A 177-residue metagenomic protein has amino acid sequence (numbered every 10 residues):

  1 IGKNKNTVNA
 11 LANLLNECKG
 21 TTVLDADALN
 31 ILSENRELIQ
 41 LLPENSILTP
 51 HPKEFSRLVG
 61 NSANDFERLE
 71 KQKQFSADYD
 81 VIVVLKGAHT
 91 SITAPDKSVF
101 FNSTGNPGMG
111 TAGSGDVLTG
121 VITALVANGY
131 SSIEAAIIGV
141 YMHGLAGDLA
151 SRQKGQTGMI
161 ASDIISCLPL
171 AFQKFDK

Functional and structural regions predicted by a protein language model:
I1-T104: Glycine-rich phosphate/dinucleotide-binding loop and adjoining beta-alpha-beta core of small-molecule
L24, V83, F101-A112, D116-G120 (+1 more regions): Short glycine- and Lys/Arg-enriched binding-loop motifs that mark or flank ligand-binding interfaces
F55-V59, S103-M109, T119, T123 (+1 more regions): Short beta-alpha connecting loops at secondary-structure transitions that line or flank enzyme active sites
R57, T111-M142: Short, small-residue alpha-helix embedded
L69-S76, S132-A146, A161-P169: Short, well-structured alpha-helical segments that form the helix of a local strand-helix-strand
G147-K177: Charged C-terminal helix
